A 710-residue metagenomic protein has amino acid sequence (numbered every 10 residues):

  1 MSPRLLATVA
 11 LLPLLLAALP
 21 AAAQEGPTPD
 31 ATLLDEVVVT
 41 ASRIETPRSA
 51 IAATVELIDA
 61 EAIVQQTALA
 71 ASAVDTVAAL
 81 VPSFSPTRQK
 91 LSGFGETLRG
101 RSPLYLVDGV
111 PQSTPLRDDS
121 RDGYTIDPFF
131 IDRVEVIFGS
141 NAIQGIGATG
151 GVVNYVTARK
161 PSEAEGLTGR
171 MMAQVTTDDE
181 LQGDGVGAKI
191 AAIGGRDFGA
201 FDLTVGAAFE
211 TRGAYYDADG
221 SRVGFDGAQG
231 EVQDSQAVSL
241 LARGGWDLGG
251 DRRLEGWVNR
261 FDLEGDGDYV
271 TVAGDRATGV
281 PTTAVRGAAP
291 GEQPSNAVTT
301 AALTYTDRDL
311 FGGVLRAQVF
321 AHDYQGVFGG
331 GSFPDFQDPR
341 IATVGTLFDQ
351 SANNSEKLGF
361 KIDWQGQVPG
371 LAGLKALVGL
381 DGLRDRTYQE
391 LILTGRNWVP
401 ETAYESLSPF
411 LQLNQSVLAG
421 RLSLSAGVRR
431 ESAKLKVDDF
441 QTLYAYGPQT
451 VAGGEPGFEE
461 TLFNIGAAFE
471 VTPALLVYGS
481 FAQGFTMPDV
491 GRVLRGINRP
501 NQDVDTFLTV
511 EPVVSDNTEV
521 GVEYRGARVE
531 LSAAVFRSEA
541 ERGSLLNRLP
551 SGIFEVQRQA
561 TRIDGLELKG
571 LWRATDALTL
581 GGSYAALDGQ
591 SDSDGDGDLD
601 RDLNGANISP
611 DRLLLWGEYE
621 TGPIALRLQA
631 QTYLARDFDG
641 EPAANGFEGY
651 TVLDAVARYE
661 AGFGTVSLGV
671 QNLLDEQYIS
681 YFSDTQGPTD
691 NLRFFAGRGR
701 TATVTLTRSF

Functional and structural regions predicted by a protein language model:
T40, V74-T114, F138: Extracytoplasmic beta-strand/coil segments of soluble accessory domains associated with Gram-negative outer-membrane
V110-S140, A192: Short acidic/polar hinge/loop motifs at secondary-structure boundaries that mediate gating or recognition
I126-R170, S709: A beta-strand signature from Gram-negative outer-membrane beta-barrel systems, especially the internal plug domain
M172, L383, V417, L424 (+6 more regions): Gram-negative outer-membrane beta-barrel transporters
Q182-D217, S221-D268, A297-T299, T306 (+2 more regions): Transmembrane beta-barrel wall of Gram-negative outer-membrane proteins
E231-A237, D251-L303, Y324-P334, P339-N353 (+1 more regions): Flexible loop and strand-edge segments within Gram-negative outer membrane beta-barrel domains
T304-L310, V314-F333, E470, L476-P488 (+5 more regions): Membrane-embedded beta-barrel scaffold of Gram-negative outer-membrane proteins
F485, T632-D639, R658-F710: C-terminal beta-signal and adjacent terminal beta-strands/loops of Gram-negative outer-membrane beta-barrel proteins
